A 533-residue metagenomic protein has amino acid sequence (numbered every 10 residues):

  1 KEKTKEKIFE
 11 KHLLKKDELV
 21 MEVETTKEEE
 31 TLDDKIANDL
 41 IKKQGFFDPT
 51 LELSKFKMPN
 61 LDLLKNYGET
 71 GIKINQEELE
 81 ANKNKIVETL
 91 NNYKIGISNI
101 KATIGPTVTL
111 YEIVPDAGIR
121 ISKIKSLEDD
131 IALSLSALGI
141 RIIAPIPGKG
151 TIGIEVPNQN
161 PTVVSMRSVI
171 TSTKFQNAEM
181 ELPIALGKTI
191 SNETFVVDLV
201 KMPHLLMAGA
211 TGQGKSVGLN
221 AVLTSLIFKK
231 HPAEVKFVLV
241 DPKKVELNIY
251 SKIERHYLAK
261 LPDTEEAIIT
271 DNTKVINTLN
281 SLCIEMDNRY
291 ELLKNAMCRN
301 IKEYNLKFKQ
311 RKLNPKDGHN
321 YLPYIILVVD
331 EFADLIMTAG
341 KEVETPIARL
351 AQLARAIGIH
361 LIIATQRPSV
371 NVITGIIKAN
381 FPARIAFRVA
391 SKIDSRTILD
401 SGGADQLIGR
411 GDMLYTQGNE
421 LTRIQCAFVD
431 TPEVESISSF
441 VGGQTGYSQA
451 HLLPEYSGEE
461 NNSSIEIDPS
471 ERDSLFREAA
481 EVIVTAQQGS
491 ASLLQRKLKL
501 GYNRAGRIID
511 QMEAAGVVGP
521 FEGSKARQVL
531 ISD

Functional and structural regions predicted by a protein language model:
K1-L206, S395, D533: Low-complexity, intrinsically disordered P/S/T-rich segments
K55, P59, I146-T151, E155 (+9 more regions): P-loop NTPase catalytic phosphate-binding loop
G96, G458-D533: Terminal-proximal interaction/regulatory segments of ATP-powered molecular machines
K101-Y111, I140-N158, A296-K312, H319-L322 (+4 more regions): Glycine/charge-rich, flexible interdomain linkers and switch-proximal surface loops that mediate coupling
V114-A117, P368-S369, R496-G501: Conserved short loop/turn motifs at secondary-structure junctions
I142, R388, K392, S448-Y456: Interdomain boundary/hinge elements
N295-A296, G411-M413, A450-S457, L493-K497: Short coil/turn segments at secondary-structure boundaries
N419-V484: AAA+ P-loop ATPase motor domain of ring mechanoenzymes
